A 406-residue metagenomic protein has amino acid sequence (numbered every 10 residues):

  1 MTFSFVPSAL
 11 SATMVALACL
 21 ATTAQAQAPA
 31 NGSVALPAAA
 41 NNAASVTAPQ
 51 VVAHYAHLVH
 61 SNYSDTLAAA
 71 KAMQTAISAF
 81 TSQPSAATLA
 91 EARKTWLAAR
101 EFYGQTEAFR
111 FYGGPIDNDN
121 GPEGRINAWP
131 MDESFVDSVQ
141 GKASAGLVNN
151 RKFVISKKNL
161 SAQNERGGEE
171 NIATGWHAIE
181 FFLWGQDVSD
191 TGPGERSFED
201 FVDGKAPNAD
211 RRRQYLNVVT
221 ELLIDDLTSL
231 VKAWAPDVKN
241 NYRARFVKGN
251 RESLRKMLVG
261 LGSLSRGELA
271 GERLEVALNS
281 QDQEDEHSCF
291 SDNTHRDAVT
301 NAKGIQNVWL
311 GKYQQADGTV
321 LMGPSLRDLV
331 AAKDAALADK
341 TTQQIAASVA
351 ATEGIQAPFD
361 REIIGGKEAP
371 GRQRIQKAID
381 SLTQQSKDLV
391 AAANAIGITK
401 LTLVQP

Functional and structural regions predicted by a protein language model:
M1-Q25: Gram-negative bacterial Sec-dependent N-terminal signal peptides
P29-P406: Mature extracytoplasmic or organellar-lumen-exposed domains after removal of signal/transit peptides
